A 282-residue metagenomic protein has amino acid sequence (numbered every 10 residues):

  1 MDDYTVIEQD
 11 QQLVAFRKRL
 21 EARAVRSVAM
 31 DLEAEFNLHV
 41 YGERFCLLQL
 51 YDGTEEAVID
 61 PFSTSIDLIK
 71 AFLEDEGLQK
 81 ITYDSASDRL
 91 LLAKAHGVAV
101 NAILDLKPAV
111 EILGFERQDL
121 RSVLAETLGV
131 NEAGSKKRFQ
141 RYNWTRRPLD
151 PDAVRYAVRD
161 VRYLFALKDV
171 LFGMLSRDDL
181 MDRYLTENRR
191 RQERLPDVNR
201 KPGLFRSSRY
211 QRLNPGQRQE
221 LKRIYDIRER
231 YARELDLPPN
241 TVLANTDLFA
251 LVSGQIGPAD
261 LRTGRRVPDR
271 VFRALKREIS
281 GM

Functional and structural regions predicted by a protein language model:
M1-V28, L32: N-terminal accessory regions of nucleic-acid-interacting proteins
V6, L47-Q49, E56-P61, S65-L68 (+2 more regions): Active-site-proximal helix-loop-helix substrate-binding element of RNase H-like nuclease domains
V14-K18, A22, A71-E74, D226 (+1 more regions): Replace "anionic and nucleotidyl ligands
R23-R26, G53, D75-E76: Structured helix-beta-strand junction loops
L32-V40: Short acidic, Gly/Ser-rich segments with clustered Asp/Glu that frequently serve as metal-coordination loops in enzyme
A34, L50-D52: Short acidic, glycine-rich loop/turn motifs
Y41-F45: Short, flexible loop/turn motifs enriched in small residues
D150-P151, V161, L167, L171-M282: Accessory DNA-binding and partner-docking regions appended to nucleic-acid-acting proteins, especially the terminal
